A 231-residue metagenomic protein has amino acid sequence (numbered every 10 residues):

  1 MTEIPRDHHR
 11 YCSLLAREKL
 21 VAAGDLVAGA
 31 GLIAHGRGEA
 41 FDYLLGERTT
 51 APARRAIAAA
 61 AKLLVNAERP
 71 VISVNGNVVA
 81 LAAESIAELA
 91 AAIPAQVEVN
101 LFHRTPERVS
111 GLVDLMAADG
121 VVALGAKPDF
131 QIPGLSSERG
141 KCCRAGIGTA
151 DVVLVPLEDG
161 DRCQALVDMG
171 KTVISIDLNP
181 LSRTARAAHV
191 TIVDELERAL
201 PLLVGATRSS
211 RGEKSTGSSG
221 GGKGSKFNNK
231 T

Functional and structural regions predicted by a protein language model:
M1-A95, G212, S219, K230-T231: Electropositive, gly/pro-rich neighborhoods at or near active sites that engage anionic ligands
N66, G148-T149: Alpha-helix C-terminal capping/helix-to-coil transition sites in glycosyltransferase folds
V74-E84, H103-E107, E158-D161: Gly/Ser/Thr-rich loops at beta-strand to alpha-helix junctions that form or flank small-molecule/cofactor-binding
E88, A92-G140: Long, charge-dense
F102-R104, L178-L181, L196-R198: Short, acidic/turn-prone active-site loops that include or flank metal/cofactor- and phosphate-binding residues
F130-G148, L154-D161: Active-site glycine-rich loop that binds ribose-phosphate moieties when present
G160-L181: A short, gly/pro- and small-residue-rich
R183-T231: C-terminal functional extensions of proteins
